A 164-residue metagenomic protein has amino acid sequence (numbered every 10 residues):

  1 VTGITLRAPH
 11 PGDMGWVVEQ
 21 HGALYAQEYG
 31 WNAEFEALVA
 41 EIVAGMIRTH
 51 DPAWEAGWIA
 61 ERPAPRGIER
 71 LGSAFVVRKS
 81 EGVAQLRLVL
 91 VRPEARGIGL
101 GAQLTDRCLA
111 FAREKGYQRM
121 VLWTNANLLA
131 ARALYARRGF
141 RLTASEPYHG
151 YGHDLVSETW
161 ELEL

Functional and structural regions predicted by a protein language model:
T2-G3, G72: Short small/polar-residue motifs
G3, H10-D13, W58, Q118-L164: C-terminal "cap" of GNAT-fold acetyltransferases
A8-E94, A102-R107, F111, K115 (+2 more regions): Acetyl-CoA-dependent GNAT
G99: Glycine-rich phosphate-binding loop
